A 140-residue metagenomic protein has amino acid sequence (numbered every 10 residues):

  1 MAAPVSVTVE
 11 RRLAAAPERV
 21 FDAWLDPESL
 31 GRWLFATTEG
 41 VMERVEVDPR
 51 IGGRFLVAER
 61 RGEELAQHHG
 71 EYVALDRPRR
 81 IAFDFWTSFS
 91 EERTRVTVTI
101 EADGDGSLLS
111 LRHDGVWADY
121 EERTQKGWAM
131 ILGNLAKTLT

Functional and structural regions predicted by a protein language model:
M1-G40: Hydrophobic ligand-binding cavity/cleft-lining segments
T8, L65-H69, E92-T97: Short, surface-exposed coil-to-beta transition loops
A14, L75-R77, D103-D105: Structural motif
L25, L132-T140: Short amphipathic alpha-helical signal-transduction/dimerization elements
M42-D84: Glycine-rich portal/gate segments that line the openings of hydrophobic small-molecule binding cavities
R80-M130, L135: Beta-strand/loop substructures that line and gate deep hydrophobic ligand-binding cavities in soluble
